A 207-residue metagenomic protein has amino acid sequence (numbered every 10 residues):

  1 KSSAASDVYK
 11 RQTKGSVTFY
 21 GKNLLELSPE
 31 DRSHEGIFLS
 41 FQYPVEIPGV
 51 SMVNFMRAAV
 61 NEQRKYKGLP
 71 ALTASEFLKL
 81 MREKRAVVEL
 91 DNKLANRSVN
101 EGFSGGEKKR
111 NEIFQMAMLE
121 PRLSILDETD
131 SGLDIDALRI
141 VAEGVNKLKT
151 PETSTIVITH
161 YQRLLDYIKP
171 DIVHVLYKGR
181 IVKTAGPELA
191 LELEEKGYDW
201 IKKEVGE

Functional and structural regions predicted by a protein language model:
K1-A5, Y9: Single conserved hydrophobic/aromatic residue that forms the stacking wall/gate of nucleotide- or nucleobase-binding
S16-R32, N100: ABC ATPase NBD Q-loop/coupling interface
L39-Y43, G49-K65, F77-L80: Q-loop/switch helix immediately C-terminal to the Walker
M116-A117: ABC ATPase C-loop
I125-T129, D136: Walker B catalytic motif
L138-P151: Helical segment within the ABC ATPase nucleotide-binding domain
E152-H160: Conserved H-loop
I172, L176, R180-K203: Conserved beta-strand-loop-alpha-helix hinge in the C-terminal portion of ABC ATPase nucleotide-binding domains
